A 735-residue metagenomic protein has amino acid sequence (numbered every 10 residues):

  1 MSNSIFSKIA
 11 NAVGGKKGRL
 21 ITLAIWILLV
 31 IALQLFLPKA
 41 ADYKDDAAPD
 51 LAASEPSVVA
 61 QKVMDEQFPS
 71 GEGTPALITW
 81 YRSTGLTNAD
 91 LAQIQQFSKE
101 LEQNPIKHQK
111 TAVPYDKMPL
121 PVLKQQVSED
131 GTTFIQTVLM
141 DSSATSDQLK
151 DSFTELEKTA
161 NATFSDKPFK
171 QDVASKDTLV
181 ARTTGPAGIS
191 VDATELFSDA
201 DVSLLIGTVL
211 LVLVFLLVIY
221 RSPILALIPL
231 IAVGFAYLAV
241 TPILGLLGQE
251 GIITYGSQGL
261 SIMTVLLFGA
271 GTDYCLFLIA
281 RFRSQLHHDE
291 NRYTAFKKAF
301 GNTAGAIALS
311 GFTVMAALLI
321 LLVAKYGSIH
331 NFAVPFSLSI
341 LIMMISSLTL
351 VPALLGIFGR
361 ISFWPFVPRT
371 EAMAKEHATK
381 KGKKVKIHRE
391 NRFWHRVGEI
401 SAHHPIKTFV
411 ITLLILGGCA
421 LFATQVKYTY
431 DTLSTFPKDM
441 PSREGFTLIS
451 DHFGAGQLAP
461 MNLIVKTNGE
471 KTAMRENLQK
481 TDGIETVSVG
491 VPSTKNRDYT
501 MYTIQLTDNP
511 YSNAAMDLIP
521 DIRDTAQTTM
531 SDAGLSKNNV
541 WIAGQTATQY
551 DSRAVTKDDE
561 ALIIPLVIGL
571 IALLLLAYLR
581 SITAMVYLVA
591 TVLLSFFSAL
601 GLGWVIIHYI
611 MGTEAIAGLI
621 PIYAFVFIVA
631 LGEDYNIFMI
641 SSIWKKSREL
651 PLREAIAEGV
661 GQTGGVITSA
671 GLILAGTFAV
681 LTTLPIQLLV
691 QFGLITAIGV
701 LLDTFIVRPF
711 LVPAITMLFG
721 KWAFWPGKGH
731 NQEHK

Functional and structural regions predicted by a protein language model:
M1-D42, Q148-V426, A547-K735: Membrane-embedded transmembrane helical bundles of large multi-pass transporters/channels
I27-L29, K39, D45, D50-A53 (+2 more regions): N-terminal cofactor/phosphate-binding cores enriched in small/glycine residues, especially glycine-rich loops such as
A47-A48, G85, S328, K383-V385 (+2 more regions): Short, contiguous strand/loop micro-motifs
S54-E72, T84-L179, Q425-A615: Structured non-transmembrane domains adjacent to transmembrane bundles in polytopic membrane proteins
A76-Y81: Acidic/histidine-rich, surface-exposed loop or edge segments in extracytoplasmic proteins
